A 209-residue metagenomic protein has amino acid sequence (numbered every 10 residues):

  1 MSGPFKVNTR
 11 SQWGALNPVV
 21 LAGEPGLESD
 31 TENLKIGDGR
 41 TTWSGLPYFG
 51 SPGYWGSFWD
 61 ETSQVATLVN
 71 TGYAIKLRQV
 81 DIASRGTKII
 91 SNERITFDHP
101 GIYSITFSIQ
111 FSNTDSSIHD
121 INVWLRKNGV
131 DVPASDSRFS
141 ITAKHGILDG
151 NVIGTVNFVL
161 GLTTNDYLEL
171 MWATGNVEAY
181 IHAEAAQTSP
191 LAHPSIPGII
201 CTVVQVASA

Functional and structural regions predicted by a protein language model:
M1-P25, T31, T42-F49: Extracellular/surface-exposed low-complexity repeats and stalk/linker segments enriched in Gly/Pro and small polar
L21-E24, K35, S84, H99: Short glycine/serine/threonine-biased micro-segments
L27-E32, I118-D120: A short, compositionally biased
D30-N33, G39-T41, A173-E178: Acidic glycine-/aspartate-rich tracts in secreted/extracellular proteins
D30-T31, D38-R40, G101, I109-F111: Short glycine-rich, polar/acidic loop-and-turn segments at beta strand-coil junctions
G50-A209: Extracellular jelly-roll beta-sandwich "head" domains, especially the C-terminal globular C1q domain
